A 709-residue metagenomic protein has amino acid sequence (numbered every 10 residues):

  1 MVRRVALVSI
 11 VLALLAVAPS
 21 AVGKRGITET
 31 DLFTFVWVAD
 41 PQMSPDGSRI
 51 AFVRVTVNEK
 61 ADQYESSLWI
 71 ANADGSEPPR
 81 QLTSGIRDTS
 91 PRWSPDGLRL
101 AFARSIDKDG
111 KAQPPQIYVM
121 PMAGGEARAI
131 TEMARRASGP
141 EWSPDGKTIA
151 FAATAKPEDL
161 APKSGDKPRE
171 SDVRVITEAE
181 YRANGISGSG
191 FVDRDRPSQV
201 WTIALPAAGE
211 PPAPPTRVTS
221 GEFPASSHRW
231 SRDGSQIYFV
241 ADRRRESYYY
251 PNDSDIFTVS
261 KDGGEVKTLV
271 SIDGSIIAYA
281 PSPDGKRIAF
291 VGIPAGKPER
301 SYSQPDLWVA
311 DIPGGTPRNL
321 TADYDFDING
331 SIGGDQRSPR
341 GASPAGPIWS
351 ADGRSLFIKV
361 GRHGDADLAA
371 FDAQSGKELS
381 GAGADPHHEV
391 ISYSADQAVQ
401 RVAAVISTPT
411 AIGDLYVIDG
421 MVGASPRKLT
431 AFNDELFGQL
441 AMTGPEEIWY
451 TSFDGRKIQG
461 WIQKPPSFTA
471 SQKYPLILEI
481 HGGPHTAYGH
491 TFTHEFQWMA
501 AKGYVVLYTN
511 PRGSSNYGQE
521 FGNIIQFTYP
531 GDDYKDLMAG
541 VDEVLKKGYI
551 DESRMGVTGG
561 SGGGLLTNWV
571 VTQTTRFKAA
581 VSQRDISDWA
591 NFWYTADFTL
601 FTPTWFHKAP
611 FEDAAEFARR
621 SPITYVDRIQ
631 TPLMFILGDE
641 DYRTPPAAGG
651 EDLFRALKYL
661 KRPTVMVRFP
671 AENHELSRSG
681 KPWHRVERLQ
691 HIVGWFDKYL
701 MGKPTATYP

Functional and structural regions predicted by a protein language model:
A6-A16: Bacterial N-terminal signal peptides
T30-S66: Beta-strand-rich domains and repeat architectures in extracellular enzymes and scaffolds, especially beta-propellers
F35-I50, G85-A103, E126-A127, E132-A152 (+12 more regions): Conserved beta-propeller blade repeats
T56-K60, I106-G110, K156-D159, R244-S247 (+3 more regions): Short glycine/acidic-enriched loop and turn motifs that connect beta-strands
Y64-S66, T154-P211, V240-R243, Y250-D255 (+6 more regions): Predominantly five- to eight-bladed beta-propeller fold
N72-S76, P121-G125, L205-G209, S260-G264 (+3 more regions): Short loop/turn segments that connect beta-strands within beta-propeller blades
R244-R245, F326, G423-A424, T430-S553 (+2 more regions): Cap/lid segment of the alpha/beta-hydrolase catalytic domain
E495, A501, Y508-P709: Active-site-proximal cap/loop segments of hydrolase catalytic domains
